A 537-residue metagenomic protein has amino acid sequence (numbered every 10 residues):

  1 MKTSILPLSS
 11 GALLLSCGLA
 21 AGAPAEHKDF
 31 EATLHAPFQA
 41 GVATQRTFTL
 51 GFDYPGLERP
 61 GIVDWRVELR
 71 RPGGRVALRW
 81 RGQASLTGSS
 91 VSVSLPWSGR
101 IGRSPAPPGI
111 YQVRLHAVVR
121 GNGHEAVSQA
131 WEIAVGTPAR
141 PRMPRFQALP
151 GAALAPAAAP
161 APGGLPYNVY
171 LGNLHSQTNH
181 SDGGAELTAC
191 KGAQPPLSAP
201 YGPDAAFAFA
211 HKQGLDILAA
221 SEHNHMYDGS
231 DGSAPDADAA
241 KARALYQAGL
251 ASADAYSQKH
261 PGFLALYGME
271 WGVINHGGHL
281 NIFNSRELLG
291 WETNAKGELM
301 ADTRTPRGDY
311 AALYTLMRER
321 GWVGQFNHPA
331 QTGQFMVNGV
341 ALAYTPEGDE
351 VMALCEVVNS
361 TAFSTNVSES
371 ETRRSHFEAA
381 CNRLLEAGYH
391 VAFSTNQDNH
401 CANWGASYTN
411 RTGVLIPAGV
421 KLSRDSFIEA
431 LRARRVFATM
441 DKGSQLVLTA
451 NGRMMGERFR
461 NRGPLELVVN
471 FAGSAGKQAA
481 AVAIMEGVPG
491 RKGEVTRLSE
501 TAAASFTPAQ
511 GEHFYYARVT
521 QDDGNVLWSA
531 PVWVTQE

Functional and structural regions predicted by a protein language model:
K28-D64, F459-V468: Contiguous beta-strand segments within globular domains
R59, Q112-A126, G136-Q147, A152-N168 (+7 more regions): C-terminal functional module detector
A77-L95, G493-A502: Solvent-exposed serine/threonine-rich low-complexity stretches and specific carbohydrate-binding patches
S89-V91, P107-Y111, G511-H513: A glycine-anchored, Pro-Gly-centered beta-turn/N-cap motif
S94-P108, A503-T507: Signal that preferentially marks extracellular ectodomain short beta-strand elements of beta-sandwich modules
L149-R320, F326-N327, Q334-M336, T365 (+3 more regions): A metal-dependent hydrolase metal-coordination microenvironment
S230-D231, G277-H279, Q334-L342, A402-A418: Histidine/acidic-residue-rich catalytic or RNA/ligand-binding cores of hydrolases and nuclease-related proteins
L299-G405, A475-E494, T507, H513 (+1 more regions): Domain-core and long-helix interface of multi-subunit machines
